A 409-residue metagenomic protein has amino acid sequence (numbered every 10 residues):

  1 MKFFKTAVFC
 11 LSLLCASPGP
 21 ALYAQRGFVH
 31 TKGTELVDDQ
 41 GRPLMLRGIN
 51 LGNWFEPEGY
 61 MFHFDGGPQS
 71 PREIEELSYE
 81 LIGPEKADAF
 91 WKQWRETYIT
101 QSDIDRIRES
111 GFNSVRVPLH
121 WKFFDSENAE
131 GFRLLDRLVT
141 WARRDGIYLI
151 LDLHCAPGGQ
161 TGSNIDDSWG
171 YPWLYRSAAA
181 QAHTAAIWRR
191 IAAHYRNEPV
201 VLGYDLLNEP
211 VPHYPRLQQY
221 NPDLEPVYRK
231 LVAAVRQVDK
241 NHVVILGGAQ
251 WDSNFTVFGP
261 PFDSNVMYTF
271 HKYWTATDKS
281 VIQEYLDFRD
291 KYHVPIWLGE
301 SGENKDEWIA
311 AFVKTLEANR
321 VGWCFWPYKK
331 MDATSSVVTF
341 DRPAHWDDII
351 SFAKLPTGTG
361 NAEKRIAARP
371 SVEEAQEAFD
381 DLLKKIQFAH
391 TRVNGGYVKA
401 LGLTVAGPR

Functional and structural regions predicted by a protein language model:
M1-T6: Positively charged n-region of N-terminal signal peptides that target proteins for export
V8-S17: Bacterial N-terminal signal peptides
A21-A24: Boundary at the C-terminal end of the N-terminal hydrophobic targeting segment
F28-V29, E85, A182-M331, S335-A353: Extracellular glycoside hydrolase catalytic/binding regions
T31-L46, N50-V243, G248-T256: Active-site mouth of glycoside hydrolases
S70, G83, T100, K305 (+1 more regions): Helix N-terminus capping/helix-initiation residues
W308-R409: Aromatic-rich peripheral "rim/lid" segments of glycoside hydrolase catalytic domains that contact and position glycan
